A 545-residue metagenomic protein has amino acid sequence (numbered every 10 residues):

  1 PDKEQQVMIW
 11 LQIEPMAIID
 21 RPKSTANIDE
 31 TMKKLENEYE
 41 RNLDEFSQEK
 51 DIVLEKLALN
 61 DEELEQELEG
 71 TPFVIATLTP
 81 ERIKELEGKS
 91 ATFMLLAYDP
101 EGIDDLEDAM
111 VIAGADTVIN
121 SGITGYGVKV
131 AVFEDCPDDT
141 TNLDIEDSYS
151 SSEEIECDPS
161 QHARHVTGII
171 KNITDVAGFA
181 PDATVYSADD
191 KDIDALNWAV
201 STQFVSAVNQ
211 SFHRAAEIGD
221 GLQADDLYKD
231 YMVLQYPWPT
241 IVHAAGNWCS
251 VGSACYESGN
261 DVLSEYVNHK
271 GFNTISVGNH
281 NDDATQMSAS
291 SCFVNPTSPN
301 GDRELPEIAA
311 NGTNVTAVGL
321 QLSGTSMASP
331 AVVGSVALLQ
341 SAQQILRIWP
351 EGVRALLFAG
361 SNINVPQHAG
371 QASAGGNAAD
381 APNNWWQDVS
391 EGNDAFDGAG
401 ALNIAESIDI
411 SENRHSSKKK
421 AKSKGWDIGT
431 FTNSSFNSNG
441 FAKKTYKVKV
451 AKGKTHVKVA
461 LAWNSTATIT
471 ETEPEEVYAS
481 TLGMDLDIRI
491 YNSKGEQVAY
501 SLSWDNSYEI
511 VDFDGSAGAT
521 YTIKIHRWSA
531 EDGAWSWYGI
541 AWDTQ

Functional and structural regions predicted by a protein language model:
P1-L57, I83-K84: Primarily auto-inhibitory N-terminal propeptides
D51-N120: Autoinhibitory propeptides
V74, K444-Y446, S507-V511: Short strand-edge motifs at loop-to-beta-strand transitions and within beta-strands of extracellular beta-rich domains
D116-D194, T202-V208, E217-G221, Q235-T240 (+6 more regions): Subtilisin-like serine protease catalytic core
N120-G122, A216-G221, D226, A244-T274 (+5 more regions): Active-site-adjacent substrate-recognition loops and nearby beta-strands within hydrolase catalytic domains
N268, R354, K444-Y446, V477-L482 (+3 more regions): C-terminal edge strands of extracellular/lumenal beta-sandwich accessory domains
A309-N383: Hydrolase catalytic cores
G375-M484, G539-T544: Secreted peptidase-domain scaffold signal
